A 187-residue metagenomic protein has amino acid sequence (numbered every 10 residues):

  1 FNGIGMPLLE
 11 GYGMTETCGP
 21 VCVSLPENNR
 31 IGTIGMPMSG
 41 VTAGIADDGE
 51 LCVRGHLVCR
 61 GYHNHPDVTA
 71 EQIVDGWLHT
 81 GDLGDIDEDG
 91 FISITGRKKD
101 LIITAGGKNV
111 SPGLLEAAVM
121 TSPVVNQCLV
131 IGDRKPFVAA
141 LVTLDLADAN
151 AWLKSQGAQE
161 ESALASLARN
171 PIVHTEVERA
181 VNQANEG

Functional and structural regions predicted by a protein language model:
F1, A43, G90, V119 (+1 more regions): Residue-level signal for inorganic ion chemistry
F1-N29, N126: Gly/Ser/Thr-rich phosphate-binding loop
E16, R97, D133-F137: Short Gly/Ser/Thr- and Asp/Glu-enriched loop/turn motifs at secondary-structure junctions
I31, V58-G81, G113-E116, Q156-A168: Conserved ANL (AMP-binding/adenylate-forming) active-site segment centered on the GW(Y/F)…HTG consensus within
P37-T104: Conserved ATP-binding/catalytic segment of the ANL
R54, V58, Q72-E88, A105-V130 (+2 more regions): Core catalytic subdomain of AMP-forming adenylate-forming
L83, S122-D148, N185: C-terminal boundary motif of the adenylate-forming
N109, P123-Q127, D148-G187: Conserved C-terminal helical docking segment of ANL/AMP-forming enzymes that engages the acyl-acceptor during
